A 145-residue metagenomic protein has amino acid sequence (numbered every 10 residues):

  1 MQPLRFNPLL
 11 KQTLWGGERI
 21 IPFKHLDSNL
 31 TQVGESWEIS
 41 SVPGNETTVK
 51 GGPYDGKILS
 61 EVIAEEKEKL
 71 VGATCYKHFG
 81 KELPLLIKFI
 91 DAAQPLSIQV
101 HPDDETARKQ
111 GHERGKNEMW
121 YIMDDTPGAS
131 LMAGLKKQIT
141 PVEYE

Functional and structural regions predicted by a protein language model:
M1-T140: Transition-metal
Y144-E145: Helix-hairpin-helix/helix-loop-helix acidic hairpins
